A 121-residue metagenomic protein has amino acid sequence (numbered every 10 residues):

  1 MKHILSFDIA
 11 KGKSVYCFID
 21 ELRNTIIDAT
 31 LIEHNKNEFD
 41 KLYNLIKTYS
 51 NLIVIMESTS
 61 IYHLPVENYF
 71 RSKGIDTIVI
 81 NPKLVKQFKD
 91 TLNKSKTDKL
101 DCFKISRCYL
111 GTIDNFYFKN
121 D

Functional and structural regions predicted by a protein language model:
M1-D121: Phosphate- and other anionic-substrate recognition elements at nucleic-acid/protein interfaces
